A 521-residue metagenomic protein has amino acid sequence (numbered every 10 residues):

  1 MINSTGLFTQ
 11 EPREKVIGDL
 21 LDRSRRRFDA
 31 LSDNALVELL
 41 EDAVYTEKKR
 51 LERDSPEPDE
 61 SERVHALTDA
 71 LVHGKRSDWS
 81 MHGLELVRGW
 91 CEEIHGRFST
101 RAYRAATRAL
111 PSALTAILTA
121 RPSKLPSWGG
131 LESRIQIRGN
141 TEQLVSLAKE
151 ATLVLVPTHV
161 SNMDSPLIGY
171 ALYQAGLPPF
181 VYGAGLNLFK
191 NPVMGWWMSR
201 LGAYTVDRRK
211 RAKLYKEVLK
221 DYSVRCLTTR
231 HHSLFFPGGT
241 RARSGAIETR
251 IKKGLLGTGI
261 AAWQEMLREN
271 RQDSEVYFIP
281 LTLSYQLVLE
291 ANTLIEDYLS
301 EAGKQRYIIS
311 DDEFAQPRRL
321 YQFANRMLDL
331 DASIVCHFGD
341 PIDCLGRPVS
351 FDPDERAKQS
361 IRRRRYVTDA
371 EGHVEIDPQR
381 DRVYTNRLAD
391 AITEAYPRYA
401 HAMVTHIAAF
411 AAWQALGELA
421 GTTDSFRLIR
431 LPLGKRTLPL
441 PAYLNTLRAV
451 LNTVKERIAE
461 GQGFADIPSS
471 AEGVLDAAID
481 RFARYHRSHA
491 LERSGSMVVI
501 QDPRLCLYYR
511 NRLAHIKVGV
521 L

Functional and structural regions predicted by a protein language model:
M1-L234, G239-L521: Membrane-interfacial terminal anchoring regions of lipid-handling membrane enzymes
